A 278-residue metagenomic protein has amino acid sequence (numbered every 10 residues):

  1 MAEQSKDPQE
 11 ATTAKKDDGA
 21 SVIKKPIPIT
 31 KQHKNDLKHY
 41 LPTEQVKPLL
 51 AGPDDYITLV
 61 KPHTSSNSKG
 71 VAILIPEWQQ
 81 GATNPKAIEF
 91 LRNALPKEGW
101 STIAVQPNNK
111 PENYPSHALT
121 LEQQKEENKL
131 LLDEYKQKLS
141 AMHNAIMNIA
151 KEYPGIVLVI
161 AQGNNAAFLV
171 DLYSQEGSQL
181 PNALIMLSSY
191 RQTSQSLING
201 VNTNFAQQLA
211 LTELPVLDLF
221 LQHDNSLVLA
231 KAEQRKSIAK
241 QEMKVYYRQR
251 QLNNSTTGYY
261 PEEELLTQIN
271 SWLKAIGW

Functional and structural regions predicted by a protein language model:
M1-K6: Gram-negative bacterial Sec-dependent N-terminal signal peptides
A11-T64: N-terminal cap/lid segment of alpha/beta-hydrolase-fold proteins
D55-I57, P62-P107: Short, surface-exposed "cap/lid" segments of acyl-processing enzymes
Y114-G155: Alpha/beta-hydrolase active-site loop
I156-I160, A183-I185: Residue in the alpha/beta-hydrolase core beta-strand immediately N-terminal to the catalytic nucleophile
V159-V170: Gly/Ala-rich beta-loop-alpha elbow adjacent to hydrolase catalytic centers
S178, A183-R248: The feature captures the conserved acid-bearing segment of alpha/beta-hydrolase catalytic domains
K244-W278: C-terminal catalytic histidine-bearing segment of alpha/beta-hydrolase fold enzymes
